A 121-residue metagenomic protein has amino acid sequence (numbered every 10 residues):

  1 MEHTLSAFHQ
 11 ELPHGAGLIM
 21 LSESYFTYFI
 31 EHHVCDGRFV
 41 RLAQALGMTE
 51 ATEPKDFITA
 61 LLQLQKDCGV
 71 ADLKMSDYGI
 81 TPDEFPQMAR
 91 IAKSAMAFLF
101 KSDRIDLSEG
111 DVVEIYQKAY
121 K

Functional and structural regions predicted by a protein language model:
M1-A60: Active-site segments that bind and position negatively charged phosphate/pyrophosphate groups
D36, A43-K121: C-terminal charged capping/lid subdomain of soluble metabolic enzymes
